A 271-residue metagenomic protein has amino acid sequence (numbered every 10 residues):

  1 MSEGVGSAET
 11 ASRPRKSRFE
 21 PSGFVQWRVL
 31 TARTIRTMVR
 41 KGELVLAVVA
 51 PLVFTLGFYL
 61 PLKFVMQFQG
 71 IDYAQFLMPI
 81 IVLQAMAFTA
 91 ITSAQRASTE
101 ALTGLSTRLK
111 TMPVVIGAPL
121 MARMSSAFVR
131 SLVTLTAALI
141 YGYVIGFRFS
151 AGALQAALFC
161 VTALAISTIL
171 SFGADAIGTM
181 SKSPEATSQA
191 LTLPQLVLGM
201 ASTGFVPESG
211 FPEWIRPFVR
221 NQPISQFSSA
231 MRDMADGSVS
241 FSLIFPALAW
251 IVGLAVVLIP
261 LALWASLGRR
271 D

Functional and structural regions predicted by a protein language model:
S2-A50: Aromatic- and glycine-rich beta-strand/loop motifs that create alpha-glucan
S2-R13, A235-V239, L248-D271: Junction motif at the cytosolic side of a transmembrane helix
M38, A90-V114: Transmembrane helix boundary and interhelical loop/hinge segments in multi-pass membrane proteins
R40-V65, A74-T89, P194-G199, V252-V257: Hydrophobic alpha-helical transmembrane segments of multi-pass membrane transport/permease proteins
G57-F58, M86, A90-S93, A137 (+4 more regions): Hydrophobic/aromatic residues in alpha-helical transmembrane segments
L62-V65, G178-N221, S225: Transmembrane helix segments
F68-A97, T162-T168, F172-G173, T179: Hydrophobic alpha-helical transmembrane segments of membrane proteins
I116-L191, F241-L263: Alpha-helical transmembrane segments and their short interhelical loops
